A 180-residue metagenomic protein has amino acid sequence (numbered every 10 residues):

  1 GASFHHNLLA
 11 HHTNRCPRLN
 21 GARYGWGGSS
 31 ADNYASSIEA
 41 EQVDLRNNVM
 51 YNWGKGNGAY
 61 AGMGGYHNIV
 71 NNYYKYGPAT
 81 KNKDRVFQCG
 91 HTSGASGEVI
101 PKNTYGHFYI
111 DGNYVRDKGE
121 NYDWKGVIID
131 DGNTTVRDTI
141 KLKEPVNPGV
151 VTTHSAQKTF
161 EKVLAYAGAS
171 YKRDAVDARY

Functional and structural regions predicted by a protein language model:
G1, R15-R23, G28-I38, G56-M63 (+2 more regions): Glycine-rich beta-solenoid repeat tracts in large extracellular/virion proteins
G1-L19, R23-G54, Y66-P78, Y109-R116: Right-handed parallel beta-helix
V70, Y74-Y180: Long, contiguous C-terminal flanking segments immediately downstream of a protein's structured core
